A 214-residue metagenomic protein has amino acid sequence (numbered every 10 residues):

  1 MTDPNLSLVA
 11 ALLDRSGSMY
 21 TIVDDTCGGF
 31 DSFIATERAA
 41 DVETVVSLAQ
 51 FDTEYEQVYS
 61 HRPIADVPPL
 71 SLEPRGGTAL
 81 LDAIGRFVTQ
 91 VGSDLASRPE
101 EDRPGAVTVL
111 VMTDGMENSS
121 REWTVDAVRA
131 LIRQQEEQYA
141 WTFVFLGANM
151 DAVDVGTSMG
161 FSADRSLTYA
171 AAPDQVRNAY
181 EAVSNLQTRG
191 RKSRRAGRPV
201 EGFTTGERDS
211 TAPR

Functional and structural regions predicted by a protein language model:
M1-R214: Acidic, low-complexity intrinsically disordered regions
